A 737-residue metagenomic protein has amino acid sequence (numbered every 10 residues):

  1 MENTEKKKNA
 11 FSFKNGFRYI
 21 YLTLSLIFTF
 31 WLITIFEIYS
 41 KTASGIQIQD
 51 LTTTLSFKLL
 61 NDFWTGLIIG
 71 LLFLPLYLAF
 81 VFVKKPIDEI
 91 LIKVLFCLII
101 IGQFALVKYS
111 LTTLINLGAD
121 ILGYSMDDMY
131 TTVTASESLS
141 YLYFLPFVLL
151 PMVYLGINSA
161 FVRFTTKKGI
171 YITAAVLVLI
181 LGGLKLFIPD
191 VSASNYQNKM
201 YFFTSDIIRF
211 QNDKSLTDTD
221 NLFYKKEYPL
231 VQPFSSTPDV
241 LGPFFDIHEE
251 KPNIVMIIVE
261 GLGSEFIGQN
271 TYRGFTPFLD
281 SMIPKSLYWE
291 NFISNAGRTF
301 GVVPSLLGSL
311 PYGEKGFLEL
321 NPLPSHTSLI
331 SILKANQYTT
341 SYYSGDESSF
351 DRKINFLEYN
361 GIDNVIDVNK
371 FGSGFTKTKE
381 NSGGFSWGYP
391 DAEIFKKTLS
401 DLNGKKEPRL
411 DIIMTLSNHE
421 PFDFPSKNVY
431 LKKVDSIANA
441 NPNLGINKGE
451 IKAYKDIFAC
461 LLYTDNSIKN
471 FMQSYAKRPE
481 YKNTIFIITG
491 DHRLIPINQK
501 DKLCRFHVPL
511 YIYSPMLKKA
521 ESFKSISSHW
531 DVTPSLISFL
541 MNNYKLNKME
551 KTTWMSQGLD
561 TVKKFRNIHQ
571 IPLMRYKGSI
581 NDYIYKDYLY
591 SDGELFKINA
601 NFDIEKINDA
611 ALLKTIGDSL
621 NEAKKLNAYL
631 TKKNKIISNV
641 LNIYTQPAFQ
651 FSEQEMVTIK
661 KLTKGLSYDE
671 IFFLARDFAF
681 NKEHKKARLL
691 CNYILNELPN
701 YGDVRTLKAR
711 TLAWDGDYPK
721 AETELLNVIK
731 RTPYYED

Functional and structural regions predicted by a protein language model:
E2-Q211: Transmembrane and membrane-interface helices of multi-pass, inner-membrane envelope-modifying transferases
F202-K548, K564-R566: Soluble catalytic regions of membrane-associated enzymes that act on cell-envelope and secretory-pathway components
K548-S667: Phosphate/adenylate-binding glycine loop and adjacent helical scaffold
G665, P699, P733-Y734: Short coil turns that delineate tetratricopeptide repeat
